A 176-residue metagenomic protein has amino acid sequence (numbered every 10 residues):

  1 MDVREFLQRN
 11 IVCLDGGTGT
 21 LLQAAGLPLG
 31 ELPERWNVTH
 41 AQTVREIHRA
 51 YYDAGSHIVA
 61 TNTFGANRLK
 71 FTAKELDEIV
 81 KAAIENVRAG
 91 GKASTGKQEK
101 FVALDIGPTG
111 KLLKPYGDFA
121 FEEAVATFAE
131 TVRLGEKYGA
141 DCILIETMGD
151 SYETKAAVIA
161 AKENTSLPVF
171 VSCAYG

Functional and structural regions predicted by a protein language model:
M1-G176: Domain-level signal for soluble alpha/beta catalytic cores
